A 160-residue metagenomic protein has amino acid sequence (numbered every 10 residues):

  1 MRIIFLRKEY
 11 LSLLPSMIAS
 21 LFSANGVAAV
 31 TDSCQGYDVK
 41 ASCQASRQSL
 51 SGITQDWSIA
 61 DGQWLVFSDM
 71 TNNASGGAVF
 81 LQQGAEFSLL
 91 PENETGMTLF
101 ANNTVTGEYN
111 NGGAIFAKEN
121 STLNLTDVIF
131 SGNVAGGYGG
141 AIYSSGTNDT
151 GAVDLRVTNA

Functional and structural regions predicted by a protein language model:
M1-V27: Gram-negative bacterial Sec-dependent N-terminal signal peptides
G26-V30, G36: Boundary at the C-terminal end of the N-terminal hydrophobic targeting segment
S46-T71, S75-T104, F116-V134, Y143-A160: Surface-exposed loop/turn motifs in large extracellular/passenger domains
G107-Y109: Short glycine-/Asp-/Thr-/Trp-enriched loop segments that recur within the blades of beta-propeller repeat domains
